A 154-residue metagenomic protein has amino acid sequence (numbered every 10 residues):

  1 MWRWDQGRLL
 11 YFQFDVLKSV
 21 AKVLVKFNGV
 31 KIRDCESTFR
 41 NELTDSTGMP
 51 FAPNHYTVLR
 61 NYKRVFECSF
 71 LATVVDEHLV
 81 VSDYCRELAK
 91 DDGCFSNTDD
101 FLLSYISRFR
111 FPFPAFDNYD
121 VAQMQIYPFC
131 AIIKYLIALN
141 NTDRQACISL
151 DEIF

Functional and structural regions predicted by a protein language model:
M1-F154: Donor-sugar nucleotide-binding helix/loop cap in glycosyltransferases
